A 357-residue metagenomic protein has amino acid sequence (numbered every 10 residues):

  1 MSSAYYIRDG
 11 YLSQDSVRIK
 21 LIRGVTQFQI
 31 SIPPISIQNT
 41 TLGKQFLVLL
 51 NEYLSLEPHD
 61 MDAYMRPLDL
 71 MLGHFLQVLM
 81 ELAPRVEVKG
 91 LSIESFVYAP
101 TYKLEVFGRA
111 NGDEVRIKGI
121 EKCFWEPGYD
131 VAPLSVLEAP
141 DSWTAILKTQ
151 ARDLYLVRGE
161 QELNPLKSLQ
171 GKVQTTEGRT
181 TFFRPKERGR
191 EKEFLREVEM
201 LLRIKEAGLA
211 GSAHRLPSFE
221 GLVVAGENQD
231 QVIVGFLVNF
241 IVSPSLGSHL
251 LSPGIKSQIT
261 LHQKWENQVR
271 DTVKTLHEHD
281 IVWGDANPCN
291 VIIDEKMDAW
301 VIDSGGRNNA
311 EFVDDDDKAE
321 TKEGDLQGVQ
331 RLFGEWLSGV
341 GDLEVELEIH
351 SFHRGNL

Functional and structural regions predicted by a protein language model:
M1-K186, E191-K192, M200-L201, P217: Phosphate/pyrophosphate-binding loops and the adjoining catalytic core of nucleotide-dependent enzymes
G178, H214, Q231-I233, I281 (+2 more regions): Eukaryote-biased feature marking scaffold/signaling PDZ-domain proteins and nuclear chromatin regulators
P185-K264: Conserved structural core of kinase catalytic domains
R196, Q268, G328: Charged catalytic carboxylate motif
E227, S245-L246, V291, N309-E311: Conserved protein kinase catalytic core
I259-K264, E278-G284, I292-L357: C-lobe/activation-segment region of protein kinase-like
V269-L276: Conserved hydrophobic alpha-helix
